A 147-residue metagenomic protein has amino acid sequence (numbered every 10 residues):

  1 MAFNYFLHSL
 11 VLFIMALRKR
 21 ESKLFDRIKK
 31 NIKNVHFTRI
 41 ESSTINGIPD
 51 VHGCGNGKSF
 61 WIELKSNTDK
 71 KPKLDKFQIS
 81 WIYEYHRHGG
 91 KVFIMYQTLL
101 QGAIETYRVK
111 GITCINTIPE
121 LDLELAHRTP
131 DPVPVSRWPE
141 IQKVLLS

Functional and structural regions predicted by a protein language model:
A2-S42, S147: Acidic-basic catalytic patches of nuclease active cores, encompassing PD-(D/E)XK and other metal-cofactor nuclease
F3, H127-S147: Charged phosphate-binding loop/patch that engages nucleotide di/tri-phosphates or the phosphate backbone of nucleic
G47: Beta-rich catalytic cores
V51-G53, K58-T68: Conserved catalytic cores of phosphodiester-cleaving nucleases, focusing on short active-site segments
T68-I79: Active-site-adjacent loop/helix micro-motif of nuclease/hydrolase catalytic cores
H86-C114: Nucleic-acid nuclease catalytic cores
T113-A126: Short, electropositive alpha-helical surface patch
